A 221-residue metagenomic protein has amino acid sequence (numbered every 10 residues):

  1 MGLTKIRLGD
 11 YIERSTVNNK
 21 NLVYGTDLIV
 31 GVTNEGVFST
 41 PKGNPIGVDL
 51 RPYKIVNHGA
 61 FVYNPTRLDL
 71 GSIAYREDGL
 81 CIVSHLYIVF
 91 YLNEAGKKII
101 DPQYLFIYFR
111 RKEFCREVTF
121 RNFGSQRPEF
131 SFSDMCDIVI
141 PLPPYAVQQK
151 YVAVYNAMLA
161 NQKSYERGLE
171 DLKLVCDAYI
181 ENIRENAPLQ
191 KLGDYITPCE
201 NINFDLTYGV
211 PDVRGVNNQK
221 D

Functional and structural regions predicted by a protein language model:
M1-N19, D137-D205, G215: Non-catalytic DNA-recognition/assembly elements of restriction-modification systems
K5-K20, Y24-F61, G193-D221: Sequence-specific dsDNA recognition surfaces
V30, I73, V118, F130: Short clusters of hydrophobic/aromatic residues that line enzyme substrate/ligand-binding pockets
H58, V62-R110, D221: A short beta-sheet element
D69, V83-L86, D134, T207 (+1 more regions): A generic structural signal for well-ordered coil/turn residues at beta-strand boundaries that shape enzyme active-site
C81-I88, F123-Q149: A short glycine-rich beta-alpha junction/loop motif
Y104-I107, E117, D137, K150: Short, solvent-exposed alpha-helical surface patches in well-structured domains
F114: Internal, well-ordered alpha/beta segment that forms a basic, Gly-enriched binding/recognition surface
